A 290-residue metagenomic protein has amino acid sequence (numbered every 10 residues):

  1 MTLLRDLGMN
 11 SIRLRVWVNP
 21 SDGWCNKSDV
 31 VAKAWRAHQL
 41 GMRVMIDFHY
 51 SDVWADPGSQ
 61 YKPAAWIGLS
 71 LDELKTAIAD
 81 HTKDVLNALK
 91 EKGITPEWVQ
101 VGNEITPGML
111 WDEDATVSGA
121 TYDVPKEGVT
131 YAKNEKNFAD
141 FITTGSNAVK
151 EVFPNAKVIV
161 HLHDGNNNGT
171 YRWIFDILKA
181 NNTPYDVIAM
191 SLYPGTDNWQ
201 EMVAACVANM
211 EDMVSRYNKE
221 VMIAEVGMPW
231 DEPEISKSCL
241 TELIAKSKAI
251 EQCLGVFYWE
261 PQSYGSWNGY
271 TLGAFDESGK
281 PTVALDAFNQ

Functional and structural regions predicted by a protein language model:
M1, V31-A34, S146, F175 (+2 more regions): Short amphipathic alpha-helical segments and helix-helix/interface helices
M1-R5, I78-A88, N168-N181, C239-K246: Short, acidic/polar
T2-V158, H163-G165, E232: Substrate-binding cleft and catalytic face of glycoside hydrolase catalytic domains, especially the flexible beta-alpha
R15, G102, S191, V256-W259: Conserved residues at the C-terminal ends of beta-strands
S21, D197, G265: Short glycine-rich, flexible loops that bind phosphorylated cofactors or substrates
T116-E127, A205, D212-N218, D231-Q290: Aromatic-rich peripheral "rim/lid" segments of glycoside hydrolase catalytic domains that contact and position glycan
E151-V158, G165-S236, A245-K248, C253: Glycoside hydrolase catalytic-domain groove-lining segments
